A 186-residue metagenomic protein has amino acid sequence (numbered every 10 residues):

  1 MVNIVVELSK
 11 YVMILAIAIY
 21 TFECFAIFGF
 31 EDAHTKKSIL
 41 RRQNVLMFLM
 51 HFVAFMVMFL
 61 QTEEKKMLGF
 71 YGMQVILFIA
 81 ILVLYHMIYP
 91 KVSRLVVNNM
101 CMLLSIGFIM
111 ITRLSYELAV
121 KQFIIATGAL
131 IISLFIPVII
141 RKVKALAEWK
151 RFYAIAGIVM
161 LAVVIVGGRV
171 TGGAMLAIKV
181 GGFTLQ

Functional and structural regions predicted by a protein language model:
M1-I17: Hydrophobic transmembrane alpha-helical segments in integral membrane proteins
N3-V6, H34-L185: Membrane-helix boundary/helix-loop-helix interface segments in multi-pass membrane proteins
F22-L40: Membrane-interface helix-loop junction between the first two transmembrane segments
